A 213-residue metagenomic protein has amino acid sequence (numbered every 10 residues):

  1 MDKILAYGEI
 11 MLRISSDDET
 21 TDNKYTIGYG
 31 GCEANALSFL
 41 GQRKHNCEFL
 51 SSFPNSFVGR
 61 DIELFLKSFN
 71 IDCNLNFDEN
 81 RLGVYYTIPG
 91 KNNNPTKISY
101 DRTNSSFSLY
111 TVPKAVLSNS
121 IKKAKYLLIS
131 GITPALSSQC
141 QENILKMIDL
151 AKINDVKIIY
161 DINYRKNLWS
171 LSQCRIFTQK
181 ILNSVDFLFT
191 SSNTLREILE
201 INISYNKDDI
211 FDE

Functional and structural regions predicted by a protein language model:
M1-I71, V112: Glycine-rich phosphate/adenosyl-contacting loop at the front of the ribokinase-like
D2, L150-K157: A short helix->loop->beta-strand "cap" motif at the edges of active sites that frequently abuts
I4, N119-S120, K180-I181: Structural alpha-helical scaffold elements that stabilize or flank donor/cofactor-binding regions in carbohydrate
G8-I10, I132, I162: Active-site metal-binding loops of divalent metal-dependent hydrolases
N46-G131: Conserved N-terminal subdomain of the carbohydrate kinase-like
F49, I158-Y160, L188: Hydrophobic faces of well-ordered beta-strands that scaffold small-molecule active sites in alpha/beta enzyme cores
N154, L168-E213: Conserved phosphate/ATP/ADP-binding segment of small-molecule kinases
I162-L168: A short, histidine- and acid-enriched strand-loop-helix "catalytic/donor-clamping" loop that lines the nucleotide-sugar
